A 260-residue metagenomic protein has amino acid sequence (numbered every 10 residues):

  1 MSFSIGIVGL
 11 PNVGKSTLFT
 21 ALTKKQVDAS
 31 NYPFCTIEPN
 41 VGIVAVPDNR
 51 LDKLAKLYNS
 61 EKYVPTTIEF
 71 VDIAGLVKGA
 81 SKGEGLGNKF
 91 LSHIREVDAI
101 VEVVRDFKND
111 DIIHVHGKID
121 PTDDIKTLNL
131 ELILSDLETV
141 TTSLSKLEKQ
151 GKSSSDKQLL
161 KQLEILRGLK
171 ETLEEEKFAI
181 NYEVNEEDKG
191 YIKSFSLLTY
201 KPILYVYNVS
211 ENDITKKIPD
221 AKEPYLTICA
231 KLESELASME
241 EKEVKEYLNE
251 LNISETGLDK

Functional and structural regions predicted by a protein language model:
M1-E84, N88-N109, L147: Conserved G1/Walker A P-loop phosphate-binding module
S2-V8, V13, F19, K146-K260: C-terminal-of-GTPase-core extension/linker across diverse P-loop GTPases
K24-F34, V41-I43, L51, S60 (+15 more regions): Generic secondary-structure boundary/loop-capping signal
V27, G79, S143, T215 (+1 more regions): Active-site-proximal flexible loops/turns
F34, D48-L51, V64-F70, E84-D98 (+7 more regions): Amphipathic alpha-helical transducer elements in NTP-driven molecular machines
G42-P47, A74-S81, R95-E138, S145-D156 (+2 more regions): Conserved Switch II/interswitch segment of TRAFAC-class P-loop GTPases
A55, N129, T141, E148 (+1 more regions): Class I S-adenosyl-L-methionine
G83-L86, H114-K118, I218-A221, E240-K242: Short, glycine/charged-enriched secondary-structure capping and boundary segments
